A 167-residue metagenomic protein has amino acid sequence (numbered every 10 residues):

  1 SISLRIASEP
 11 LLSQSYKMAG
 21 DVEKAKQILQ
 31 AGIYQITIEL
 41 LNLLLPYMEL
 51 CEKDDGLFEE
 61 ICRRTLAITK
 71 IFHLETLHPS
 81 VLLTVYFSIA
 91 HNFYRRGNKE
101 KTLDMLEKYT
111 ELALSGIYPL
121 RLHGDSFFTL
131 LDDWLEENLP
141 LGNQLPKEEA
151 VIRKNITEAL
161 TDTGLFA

Functional and structural regions predicted by a protein language model:
I2-L11, Q35-P46, H78-Y86: Generic helix N-cap/helix-start motif at coil->alpha-helix transitions
I2-L4, A31, I38-E39, I71-L74 (+1 more regions): Short coil loop/turn residues that delineate tetratricopeptide repeat
Q14-S15, M48-L50, N92: Residue-level signature for tetratricopeptide repeat
V22-K24: Structural signature of tandem alpha-helical TPR/SEL1-like repeats, specifically the intra-repeat loop/turn
I33-Y34, E111: Conserved structural position within tetratricopeptide repeats
L43-L45, D54-F166: Alpha-helical protein-protein interaction modules
